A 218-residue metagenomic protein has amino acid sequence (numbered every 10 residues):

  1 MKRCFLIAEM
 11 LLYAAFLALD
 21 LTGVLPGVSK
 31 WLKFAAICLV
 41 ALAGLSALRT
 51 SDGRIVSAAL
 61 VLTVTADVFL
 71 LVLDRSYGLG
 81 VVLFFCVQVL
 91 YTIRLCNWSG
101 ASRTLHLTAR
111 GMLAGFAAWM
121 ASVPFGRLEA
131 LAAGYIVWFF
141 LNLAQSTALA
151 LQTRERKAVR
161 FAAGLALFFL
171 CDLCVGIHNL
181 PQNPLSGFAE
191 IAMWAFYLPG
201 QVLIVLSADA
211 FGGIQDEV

Functional and structural regions predicted by a protein language model:
M1-V218: Polytopic alpha-helical membrane-helix bundles and their juxtamembrane interface segments in multi-pass membrane
